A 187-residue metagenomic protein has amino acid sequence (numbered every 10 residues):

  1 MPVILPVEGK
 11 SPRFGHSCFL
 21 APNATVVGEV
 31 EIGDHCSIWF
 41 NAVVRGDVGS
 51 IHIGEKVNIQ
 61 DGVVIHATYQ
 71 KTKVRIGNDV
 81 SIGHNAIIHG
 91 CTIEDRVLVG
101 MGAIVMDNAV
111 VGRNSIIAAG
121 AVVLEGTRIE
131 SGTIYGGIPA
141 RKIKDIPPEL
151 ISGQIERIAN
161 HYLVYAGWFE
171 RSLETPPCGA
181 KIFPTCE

Functional and structural regions predicted by a protein language model:
M1-K10, D47, I53-E55, D61-V64 (+3 more regions): Glycine-rich hexapeptide-repeat left-handed beta-helix
G9, F14-T68: A positional/architectural concept
S81: Short proline/glycine- and basic residue-enriched helix-capping loop/turn segments at helix->loop/beta transitions
